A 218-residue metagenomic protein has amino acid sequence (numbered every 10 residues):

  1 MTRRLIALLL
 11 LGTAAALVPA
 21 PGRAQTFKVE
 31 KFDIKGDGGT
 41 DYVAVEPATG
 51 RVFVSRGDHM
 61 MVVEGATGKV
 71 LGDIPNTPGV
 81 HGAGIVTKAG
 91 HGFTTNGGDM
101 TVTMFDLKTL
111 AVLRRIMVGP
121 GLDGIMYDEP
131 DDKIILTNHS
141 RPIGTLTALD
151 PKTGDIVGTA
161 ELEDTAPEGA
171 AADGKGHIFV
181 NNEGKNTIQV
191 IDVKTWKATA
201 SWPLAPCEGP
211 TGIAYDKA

Functional and structural regions predicted by a protein language model:
M1-L10: Bacterial N-terminal signal peptides that target proteins for export
G12, L17-A218: Predominantly soluble domains enriched in secretory-pathway, periplasmic, or organellar proteins
